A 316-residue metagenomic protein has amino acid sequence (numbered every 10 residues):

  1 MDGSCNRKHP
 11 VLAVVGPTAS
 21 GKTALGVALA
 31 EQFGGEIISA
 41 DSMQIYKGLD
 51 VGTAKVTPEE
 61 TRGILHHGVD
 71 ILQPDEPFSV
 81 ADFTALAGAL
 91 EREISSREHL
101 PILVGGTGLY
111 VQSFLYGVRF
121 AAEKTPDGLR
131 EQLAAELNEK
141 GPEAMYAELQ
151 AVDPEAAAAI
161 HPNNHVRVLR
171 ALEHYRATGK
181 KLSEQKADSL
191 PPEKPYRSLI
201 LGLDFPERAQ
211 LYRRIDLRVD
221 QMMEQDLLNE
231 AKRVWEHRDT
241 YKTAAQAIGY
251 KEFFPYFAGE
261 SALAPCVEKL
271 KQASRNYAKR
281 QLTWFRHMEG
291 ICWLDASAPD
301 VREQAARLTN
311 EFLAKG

Functional and structural regions predicted by a protein language model:
M1-G316: Phosphate/pyrophosphate-binding catalytic cores of soluble transferases and nucleic-acid-acting enzymes
